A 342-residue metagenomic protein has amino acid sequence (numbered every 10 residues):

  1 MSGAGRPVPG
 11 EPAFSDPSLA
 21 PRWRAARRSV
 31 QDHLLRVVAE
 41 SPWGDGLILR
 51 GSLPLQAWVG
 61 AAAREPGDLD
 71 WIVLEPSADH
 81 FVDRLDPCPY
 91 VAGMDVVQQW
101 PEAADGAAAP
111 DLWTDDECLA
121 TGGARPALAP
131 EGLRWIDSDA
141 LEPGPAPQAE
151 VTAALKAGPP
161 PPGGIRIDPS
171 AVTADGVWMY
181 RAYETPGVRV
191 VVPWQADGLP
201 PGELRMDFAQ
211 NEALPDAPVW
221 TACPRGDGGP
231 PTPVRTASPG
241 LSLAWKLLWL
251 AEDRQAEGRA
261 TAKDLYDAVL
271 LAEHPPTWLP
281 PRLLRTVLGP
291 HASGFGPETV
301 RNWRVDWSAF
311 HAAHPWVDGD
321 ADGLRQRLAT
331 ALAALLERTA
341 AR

Functional and structural regions predicted by a protein language model:
M1-R342: Compositionally biased terminal segments of proteins
